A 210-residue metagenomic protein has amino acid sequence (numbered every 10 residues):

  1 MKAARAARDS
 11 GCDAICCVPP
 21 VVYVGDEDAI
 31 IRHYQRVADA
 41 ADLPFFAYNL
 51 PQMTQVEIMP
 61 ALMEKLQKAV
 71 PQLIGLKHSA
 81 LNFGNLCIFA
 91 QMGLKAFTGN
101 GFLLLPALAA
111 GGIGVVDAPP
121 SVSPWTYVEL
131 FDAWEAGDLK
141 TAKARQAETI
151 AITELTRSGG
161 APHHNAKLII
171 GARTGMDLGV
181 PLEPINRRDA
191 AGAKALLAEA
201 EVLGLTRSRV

Functional and structural regions predicted by a protein language model:
M1-A4, A96, P162, M176: Helix-coil boundary/capping segments in enzymes
M1-A7, G99, G204-T206: N-terminal entry module detector
M1-Q55, K65-Q67: Active-site beta->alpha loop and helix N-cap motifs at the rims of alpha/beta catalytic domains
Y34, M63, L86, K167 (+1 more regions): Generic structural marker for isolated residues within well-ordered, non-membrane alpha-helices of soluble domains
D39-A40, P51-I150, L155-S158: Catalytic alpha/beta core domains of metabolic enzymes, predominantly
A109, S123-V210: C-terminal alpha-helical cap/extension of soluble enzyme domains
